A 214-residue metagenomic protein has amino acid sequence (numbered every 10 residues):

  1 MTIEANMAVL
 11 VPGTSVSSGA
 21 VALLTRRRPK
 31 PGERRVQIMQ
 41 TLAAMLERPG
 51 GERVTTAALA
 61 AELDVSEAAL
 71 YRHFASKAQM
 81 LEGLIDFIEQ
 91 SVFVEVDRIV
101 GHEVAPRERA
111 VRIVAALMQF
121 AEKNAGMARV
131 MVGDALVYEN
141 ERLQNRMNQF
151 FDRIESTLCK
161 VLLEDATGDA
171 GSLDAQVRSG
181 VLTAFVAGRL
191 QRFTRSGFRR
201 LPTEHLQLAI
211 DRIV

Functional and structural regions predicted by a protein language model:
M1-E62, Q79-E82, S91: Basic, helix-initiating cap at the start of DNA-binding domains
T25-E33, V54, A75, Q79 (+9 more regions): Residues at secondary-structure transition points
E33-A44, R48, E62, Q79-H102 (+7 more regions): Alpha-helical structural segments
G51, S76, H102-A105, K123 (+4 more regions): Alpha-helical structural elements of signaling/regulatory helical domains
D64-F74: Short hydrophobic/aromatic patch on the recognition helix
A121-R142: Amphipathic alpha-helical segments used for helix-helix packing
R129-G133, Q144, N148, L163-I213: Hydrophobic/aromatic-rich alpha-helical bundle segments in the mid-to-C-terminal region
